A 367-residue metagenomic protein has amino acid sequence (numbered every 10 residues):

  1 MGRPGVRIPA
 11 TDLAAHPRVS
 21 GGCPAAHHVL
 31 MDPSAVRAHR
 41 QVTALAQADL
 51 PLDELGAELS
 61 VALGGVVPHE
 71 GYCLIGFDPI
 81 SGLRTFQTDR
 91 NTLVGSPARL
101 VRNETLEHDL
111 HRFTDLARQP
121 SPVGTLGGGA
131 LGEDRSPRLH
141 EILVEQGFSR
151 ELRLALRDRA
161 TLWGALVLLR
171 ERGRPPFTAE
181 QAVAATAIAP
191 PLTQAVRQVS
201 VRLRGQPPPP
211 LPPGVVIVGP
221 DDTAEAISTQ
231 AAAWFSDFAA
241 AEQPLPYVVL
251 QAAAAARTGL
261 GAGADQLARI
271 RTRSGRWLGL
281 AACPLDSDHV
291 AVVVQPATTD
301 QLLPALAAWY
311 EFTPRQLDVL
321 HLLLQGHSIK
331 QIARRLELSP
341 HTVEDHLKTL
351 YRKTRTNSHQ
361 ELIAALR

Functional and structural regions predicted by a protein language model:
P33-E180, A184, P190-Q198: Regulatory input/activation interfaces that engage signals or partners
V196-P210: Short alpha-helical interdomain "coupling" segment at the junction between an upstream regulatory sensor module
L211-R271: PAS-family sensory domains
Q251-T299: PAS-family sensory/regulatory modules and their coupling/dimerization elements
P304-F312: Short amphipathic alpha-helical boundary/capping segments
W309, G326-E361: Recognition helix of helix-turn-helix DNA-binding domains
R315-V319: The N-cap/first-turn positions of alpha helices within or immediately adjacent to helix-turn-helix DNA-binding domains
L323-H327, L366: Short helix-to-turn junction characteristic of helix-turn-helix DNA-binding domains, especially the helix
